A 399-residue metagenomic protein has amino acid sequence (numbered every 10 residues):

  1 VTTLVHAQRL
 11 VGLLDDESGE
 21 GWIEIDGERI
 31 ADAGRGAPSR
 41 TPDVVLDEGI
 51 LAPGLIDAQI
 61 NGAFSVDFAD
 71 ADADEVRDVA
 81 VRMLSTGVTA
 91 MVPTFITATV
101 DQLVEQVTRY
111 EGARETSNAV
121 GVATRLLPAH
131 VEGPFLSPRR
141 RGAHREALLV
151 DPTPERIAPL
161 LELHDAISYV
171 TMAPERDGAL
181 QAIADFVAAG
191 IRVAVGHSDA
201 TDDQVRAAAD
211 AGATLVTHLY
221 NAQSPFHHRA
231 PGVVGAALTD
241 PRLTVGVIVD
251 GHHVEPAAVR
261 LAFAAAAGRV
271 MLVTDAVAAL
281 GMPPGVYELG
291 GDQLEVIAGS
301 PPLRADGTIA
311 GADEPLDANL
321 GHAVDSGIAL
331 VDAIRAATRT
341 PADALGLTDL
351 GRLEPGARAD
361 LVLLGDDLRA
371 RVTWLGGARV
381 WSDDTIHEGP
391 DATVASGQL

Functional and structural regions predicted by a protein language model:
V1-S39, W374: N-terminal metal-binding scaffold of metallo-dependent hydrolase/deaminase domains
T3-V5, P38-R77, V81, T393: Replace "His-x-His-based motif
Q8, I23, E28, E48 (+12 more regions): Divalent metal-coordination and catalytic microenvironments
A58, F64, V81-V92, S137-H164 (+4 more regions): Active-site gating loops and adjacent loop-to-helix segments of metal-dependent hydrolytic enzymes
N61-A63, R77-Q106, A123-S137, H164-E175 (+5 more regions): Divalent metal-dependent hydrolysis catalytic cores, especially in the metallo-beta-lactamase
I157, E162-M282: Active-site core of metal-dependent hydrolases
G232-G246, G251, F263-T274, A279-L364: His/Asp/Glu-enriched, well-ordered alpha-helical/loop segment that forms or immediately abuts the divalent-metal
D343, R352-L399: C-terminal cap of metal-dependent C-N hydrolases
